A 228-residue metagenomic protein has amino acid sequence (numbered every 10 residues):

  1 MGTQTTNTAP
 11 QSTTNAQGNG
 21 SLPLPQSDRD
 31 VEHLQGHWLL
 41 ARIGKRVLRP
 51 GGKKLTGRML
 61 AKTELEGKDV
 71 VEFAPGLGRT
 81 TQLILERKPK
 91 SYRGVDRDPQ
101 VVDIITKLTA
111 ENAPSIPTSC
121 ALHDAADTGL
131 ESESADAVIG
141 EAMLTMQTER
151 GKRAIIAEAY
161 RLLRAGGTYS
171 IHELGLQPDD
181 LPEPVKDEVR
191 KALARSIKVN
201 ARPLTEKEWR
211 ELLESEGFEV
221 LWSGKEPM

Functional and structural regions predicted by a protein language model:
L34-G51: Class I SAM-dependent methyltransferase Rossmann-like catalytic core, especially the SAM/SAH-binding loop
R49-E66: Conserved alpha-helix/loop element of class I SAM-dependent methyltransferases that forms part of the SAM/SAH-binding
V71, L77-D127: Class I SAM-dependent methyltransferase SAM/SAH-binding core
A126-V138: A short acidic, Gly/Pro-enriched loop at the edge of an enzyme's catalytic core that lines a small-molecule cofactor
A137-G151: A short SAM/SAH-binding and catalytic strip from SAM-dependent methyltransferases
R153-T168: A short glycine-rich, Lys/Arg-flanked "PGG" loop and its adjoining helix->strand segment in the class I
S170-A192: Conserved class I S-adenosyl-L-methionine
I197-M228: Substrate-binding/catalytic lobe of Class I Rossmann-like enzymes that use SAM or dcSAM, i.e., the mid-to-C-terminal
